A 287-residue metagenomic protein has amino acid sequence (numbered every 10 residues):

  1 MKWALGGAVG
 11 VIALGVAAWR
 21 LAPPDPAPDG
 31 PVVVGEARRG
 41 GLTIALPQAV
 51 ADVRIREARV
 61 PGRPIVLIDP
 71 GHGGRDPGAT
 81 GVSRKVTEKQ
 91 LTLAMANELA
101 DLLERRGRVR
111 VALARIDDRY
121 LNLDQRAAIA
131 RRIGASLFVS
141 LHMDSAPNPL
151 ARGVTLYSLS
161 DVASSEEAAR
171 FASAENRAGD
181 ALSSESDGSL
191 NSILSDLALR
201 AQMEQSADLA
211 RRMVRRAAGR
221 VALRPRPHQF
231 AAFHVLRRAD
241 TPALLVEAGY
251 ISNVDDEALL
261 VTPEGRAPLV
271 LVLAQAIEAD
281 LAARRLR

Functional and structural regions predicted by a protein language model:
M1-R287: Catalytic-site microenvironment of enzymes that process N-acetyl-hexosamine-containing cell-wall polysaccharides
